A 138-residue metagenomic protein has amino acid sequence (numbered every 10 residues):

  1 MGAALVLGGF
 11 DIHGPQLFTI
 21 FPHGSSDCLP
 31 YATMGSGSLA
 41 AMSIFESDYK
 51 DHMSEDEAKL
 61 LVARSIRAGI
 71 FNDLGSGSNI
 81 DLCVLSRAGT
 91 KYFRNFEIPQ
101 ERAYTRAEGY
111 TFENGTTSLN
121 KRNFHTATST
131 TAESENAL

Functional and structural regions predicted by a protein language model:
M1-L138: Long, low-complexity N-terminal extensions
